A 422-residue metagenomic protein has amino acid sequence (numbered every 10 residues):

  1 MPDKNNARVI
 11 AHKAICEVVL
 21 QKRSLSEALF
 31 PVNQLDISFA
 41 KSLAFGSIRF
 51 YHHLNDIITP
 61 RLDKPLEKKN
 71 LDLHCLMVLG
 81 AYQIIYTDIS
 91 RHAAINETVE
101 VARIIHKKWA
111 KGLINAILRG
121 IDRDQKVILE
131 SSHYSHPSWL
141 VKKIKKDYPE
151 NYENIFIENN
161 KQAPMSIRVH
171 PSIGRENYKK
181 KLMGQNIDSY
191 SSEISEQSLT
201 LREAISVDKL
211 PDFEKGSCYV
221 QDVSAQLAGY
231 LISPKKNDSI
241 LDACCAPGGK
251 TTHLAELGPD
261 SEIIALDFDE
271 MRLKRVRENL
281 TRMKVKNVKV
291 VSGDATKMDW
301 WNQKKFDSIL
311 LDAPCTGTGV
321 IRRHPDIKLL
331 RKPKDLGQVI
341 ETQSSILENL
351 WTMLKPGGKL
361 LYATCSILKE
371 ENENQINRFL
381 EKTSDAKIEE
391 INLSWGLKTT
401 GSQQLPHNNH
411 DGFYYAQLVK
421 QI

Functional and structural regions predicted by a protein language model:
M1-I422: S-adenosylmethionine
